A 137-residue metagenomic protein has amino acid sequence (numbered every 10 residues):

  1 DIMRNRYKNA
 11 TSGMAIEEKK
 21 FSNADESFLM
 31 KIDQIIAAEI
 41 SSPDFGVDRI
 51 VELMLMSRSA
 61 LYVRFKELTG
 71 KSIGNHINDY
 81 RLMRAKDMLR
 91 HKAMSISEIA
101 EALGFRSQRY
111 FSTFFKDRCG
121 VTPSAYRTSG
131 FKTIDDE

Functional and structural regions predicted by a protein language model:
D1-I2, D87: CheY-like receiver
I2-F28: CheY-like receiver
D25, D33-A37, A60, T113-F114 (+1 more regions): Recognition helices and adjacent regulatory flanks at domain boundaries
E26, M30, D79-Y80: Amphipathic alpha-helical repeat elements characteristic of tetratricopeptide repeat
D33-G46, F65, T69, K86-S95 (+2 more regions): Basic, amphipathic alpha-helical hairpins
V47-H76, A100-T122: Basic/polar phosphate-binding segments, predominantly the helix-turn-helix DNA-binding elements of transcriptional
E67-R106, T128-E137: Terminal helix-turn-helix DNA-binding modules in bacterial transcription factors
T113-E137: …primarily DNA-binding HTH/wHTH and HhH modules…
